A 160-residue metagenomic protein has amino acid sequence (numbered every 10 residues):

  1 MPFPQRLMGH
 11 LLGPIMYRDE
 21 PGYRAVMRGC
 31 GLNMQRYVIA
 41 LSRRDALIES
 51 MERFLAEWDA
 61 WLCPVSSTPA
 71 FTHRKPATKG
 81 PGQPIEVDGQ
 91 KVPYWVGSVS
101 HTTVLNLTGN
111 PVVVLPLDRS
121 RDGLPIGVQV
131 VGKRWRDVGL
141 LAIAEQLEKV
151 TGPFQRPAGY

Functional and structural regions predicted by a protein language model:
M1-E52, T68, H73-A77, P116-L117 (+1 more regions): Short helix-loop capping/hinge segments that flank enzyme active sites or metal/cofactor-binding pockets
Q35-R36, I85-D88, Q129: A short, structure-level motif marking secondary-structure boundaries and short turns
V38-S42, E49, Y94-G97, H101 (+1 more regions): Structural helix-boundary/capping segments
F71-V99: Short, surface-exposed loop/helix-turn segments at secondary-structure junctions that function as lids/hinges flanking
